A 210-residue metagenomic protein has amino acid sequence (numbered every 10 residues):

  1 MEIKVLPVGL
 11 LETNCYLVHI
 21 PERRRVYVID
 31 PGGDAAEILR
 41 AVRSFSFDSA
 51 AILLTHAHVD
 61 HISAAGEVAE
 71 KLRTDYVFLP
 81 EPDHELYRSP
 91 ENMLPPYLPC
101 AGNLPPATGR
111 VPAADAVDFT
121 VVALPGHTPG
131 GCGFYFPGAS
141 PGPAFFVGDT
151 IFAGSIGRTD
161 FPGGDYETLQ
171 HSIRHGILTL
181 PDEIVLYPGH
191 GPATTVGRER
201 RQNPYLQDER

Functional and structural regions predicted by a protein language model:
M1-F45, G133-G148: Conserved beta-strand hairpin/beta-sheet module of binuclear metal-dependent hydrolase folds, prominently
M1-V5, G109, D118-T120: Short, hydrophobic/aromatic-rich segments at coil-to-beta transitions
L11, D34, H58, D83 (+3 more regions): A generic "binding-loop/recognition-motif" signal
V18, T55, L124: Conserved S/T- and glycine-rich ATP-binding loop of Class I adenylate-forming
Y27, L53, V77, A144-F146 (+1 more regions): Residue-level marker for buried hydrophobic side chains located in beta-strands that build the well-ordered beta-sheet
Y27-I29, A51-L53, V121-A123: Short catalytic-loop micro-motif centered on adjacent basic/acidic residues
G33-V117, R201-Y205: Active-site HxH/HxHxD metal-binding segment of metal-dependent hydrolases
E91-P96, D118, A123-R210: Metallo-beta-lactamase
